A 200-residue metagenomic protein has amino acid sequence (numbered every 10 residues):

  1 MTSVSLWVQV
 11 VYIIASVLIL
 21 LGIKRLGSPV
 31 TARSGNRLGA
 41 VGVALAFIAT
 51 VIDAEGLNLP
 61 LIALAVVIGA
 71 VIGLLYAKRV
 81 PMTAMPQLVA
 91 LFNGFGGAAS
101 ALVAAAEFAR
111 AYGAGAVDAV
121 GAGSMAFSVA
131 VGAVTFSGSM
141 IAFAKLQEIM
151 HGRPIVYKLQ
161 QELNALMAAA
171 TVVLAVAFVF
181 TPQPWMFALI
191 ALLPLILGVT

Functional and structural regions predicted by a protein language model:
M1-L59: N-terminal transmembrane signal-anchor/hairpin module of polytopic inner-membrane proteins
T2-S16, D53-V71, G121-F136, P182-L193: Structural signature of hydrophobic alpha-helical transmembrane segments
V17-K24, V43-D53, S100-R110, A144 (+1 more regions): Membrane-embedded alpha-helical segments in integral membrane proteins
V17-T31, A70-V89, S139-P154, I196-T200: C-terminal ends of transmembrane helices
R33-G42, I62-A65, A84-G96, P154-A165: Cytoplasmic-side transmembrane-helix entry/capping segments in multi-pass membrane proteins
T50-A63, L75-P86, A101-D118: Transmembrane alpha-helix boundary signature
A70-L75, G94-A109, G123-I141: Mid-bilayer segments of alpha-helical transmembrane spans in multi-pass integral membrane proteins that mediate
V120-L195, V199: Internal active-site segments that recognize and position negatively charged phosphoryl groups and nucleotide moieties
